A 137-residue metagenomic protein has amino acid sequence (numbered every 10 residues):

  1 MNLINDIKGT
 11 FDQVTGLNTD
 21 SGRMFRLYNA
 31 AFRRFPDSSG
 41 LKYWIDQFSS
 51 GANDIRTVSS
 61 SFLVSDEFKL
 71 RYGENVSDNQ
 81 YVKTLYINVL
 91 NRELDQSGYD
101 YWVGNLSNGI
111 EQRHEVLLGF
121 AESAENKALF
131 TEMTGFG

Functional and structural regions predicted by a protein language model:
M1-G137: Substrate/cofactor-recognition hotspot
